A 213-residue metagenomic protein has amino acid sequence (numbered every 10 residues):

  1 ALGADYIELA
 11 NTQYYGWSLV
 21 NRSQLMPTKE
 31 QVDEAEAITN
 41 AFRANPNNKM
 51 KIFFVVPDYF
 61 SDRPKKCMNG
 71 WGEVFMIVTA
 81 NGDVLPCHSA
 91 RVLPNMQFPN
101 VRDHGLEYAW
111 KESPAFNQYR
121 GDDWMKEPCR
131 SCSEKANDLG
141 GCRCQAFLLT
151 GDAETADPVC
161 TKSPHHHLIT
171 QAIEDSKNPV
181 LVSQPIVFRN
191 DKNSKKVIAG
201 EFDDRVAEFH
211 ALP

Functional and structural regions predicted by a protein language model:
A1-V84, S89-H104: Radical SAM enzyme [4Fe-4S]-AdoMet core and its adjacent flexible, acidic and glycine-rich loops/tails across
R91-P213: Flexible mid-to-C-terminal extensions adjoining Fe-S/redox cofactors in radical SAM and related proteins
